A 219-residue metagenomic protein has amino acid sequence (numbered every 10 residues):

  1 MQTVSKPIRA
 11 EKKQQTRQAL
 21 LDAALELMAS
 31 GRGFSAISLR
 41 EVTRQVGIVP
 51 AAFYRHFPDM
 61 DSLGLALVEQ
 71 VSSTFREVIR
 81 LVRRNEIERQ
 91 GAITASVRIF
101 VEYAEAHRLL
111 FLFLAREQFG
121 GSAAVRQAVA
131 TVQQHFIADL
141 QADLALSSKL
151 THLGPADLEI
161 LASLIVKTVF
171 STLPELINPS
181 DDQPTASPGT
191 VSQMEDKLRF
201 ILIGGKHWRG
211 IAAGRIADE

Functional and structural regions predicted by a protein language model:
M1-Q15, G154, R209-E219: N-terminal intrinsically disordered/low-complexity leader segments
K12-A24, V42, L67-V71, F75: Generic hydrophobic, amphipathic alpha-helix propensity
A19, S30-S62, A66: Helix-turn-helix
A36-I37, L112-A115, L153, P184-T185 (+1 more regions): Short, hydrophobic secondary-structure boundary micro-motifs
L67-A95, F111, L140-L146: Amphipathic alpha-helical linker/stalk segments
R80-A106, P155, A162-I165, V191: Hydrophobic alpha-helical connector segments
A106-A123, Q141, P174-N178: Amphipathic alpha-helical segments used for helix-helix packing
A123-K149, E159-P174, S192-D196, I203: Amphipathic alpha-helical packing segments from all-alpha helical-bundle domains
